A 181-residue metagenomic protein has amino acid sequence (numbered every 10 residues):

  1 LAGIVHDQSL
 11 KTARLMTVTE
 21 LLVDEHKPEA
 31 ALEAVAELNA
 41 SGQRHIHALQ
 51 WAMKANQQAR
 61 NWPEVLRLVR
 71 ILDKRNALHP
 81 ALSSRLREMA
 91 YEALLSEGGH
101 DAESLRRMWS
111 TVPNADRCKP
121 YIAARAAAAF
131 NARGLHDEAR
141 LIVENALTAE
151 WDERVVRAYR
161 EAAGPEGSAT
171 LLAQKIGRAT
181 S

Functional and structural regions predicted by a protein language model:
L1-S181: Repeat-based scaffolding regions
